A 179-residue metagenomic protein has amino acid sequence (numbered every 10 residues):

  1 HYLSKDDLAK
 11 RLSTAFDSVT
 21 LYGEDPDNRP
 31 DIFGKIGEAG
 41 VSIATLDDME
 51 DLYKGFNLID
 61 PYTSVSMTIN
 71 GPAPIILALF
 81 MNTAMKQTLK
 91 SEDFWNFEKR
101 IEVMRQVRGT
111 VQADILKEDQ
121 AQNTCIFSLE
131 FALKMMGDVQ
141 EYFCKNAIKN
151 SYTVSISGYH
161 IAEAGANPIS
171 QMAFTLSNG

Functional and structural regions predicted by a protein language model:
H1-G179: Catalytic alpha/beta active-site cores
